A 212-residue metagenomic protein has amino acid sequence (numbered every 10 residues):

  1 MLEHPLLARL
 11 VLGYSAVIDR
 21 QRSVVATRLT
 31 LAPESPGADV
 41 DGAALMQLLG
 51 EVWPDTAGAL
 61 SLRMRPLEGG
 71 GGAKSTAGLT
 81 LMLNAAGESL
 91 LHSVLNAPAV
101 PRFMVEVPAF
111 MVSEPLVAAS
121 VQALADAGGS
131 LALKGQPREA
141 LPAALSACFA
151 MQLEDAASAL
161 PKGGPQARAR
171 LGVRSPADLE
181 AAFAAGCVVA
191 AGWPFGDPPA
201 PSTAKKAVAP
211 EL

Functional and structural regions predicted by a protein language model:
M1-A99, M111-V112, L212: Bacterial c-di-GMP phosphodiesterase EAL domain
E3-H4, V11, Q122, G164 (+1 more regions): Generic, low-specificity signal for short hydrophobic/alpha-helical stretches with a mild N-terminal bias, encompassing
A32-S35, A144, S202: Residue-level signature of transmembrane alpha-helix interfaces in integral membrane proteins
L67, S146, A204-K205: Charge-rich, low-complexity amphipathic helices in intrinsically disordered tails/linkers adjacent to domains
K74, K134, K162, K205-K206: Context-gated lysine
S89, V94-G196: The catalytic core of metal-dependent phosphodiesterases that act on cyclic dinucleotides
P199-L212: C-terminal helical cap(s) of enzyme catalytic domains, especially alpha/beta-barrels
